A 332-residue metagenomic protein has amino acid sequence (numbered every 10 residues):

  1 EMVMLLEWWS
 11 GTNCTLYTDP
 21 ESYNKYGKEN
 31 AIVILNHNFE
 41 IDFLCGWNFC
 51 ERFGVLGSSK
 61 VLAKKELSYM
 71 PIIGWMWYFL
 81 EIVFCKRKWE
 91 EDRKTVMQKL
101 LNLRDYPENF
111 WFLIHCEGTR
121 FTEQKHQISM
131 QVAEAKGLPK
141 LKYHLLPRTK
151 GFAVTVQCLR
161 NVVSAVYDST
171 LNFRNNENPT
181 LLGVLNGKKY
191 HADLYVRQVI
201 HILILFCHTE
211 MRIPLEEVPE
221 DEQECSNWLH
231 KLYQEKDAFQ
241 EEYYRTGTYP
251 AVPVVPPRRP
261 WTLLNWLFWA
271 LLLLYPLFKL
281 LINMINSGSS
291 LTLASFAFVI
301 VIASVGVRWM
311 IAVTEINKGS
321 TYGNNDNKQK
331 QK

Functional and structural regions predicted by a protein language model:
E1-N13, M76-F79, P276-L280, S304-T321: A transmembrane-helix-recognition feature enriched in membrane-embedded lipid enzymes and envelope glyco-/phospholipid
L5-L181: Soluble catalytic domains of membrane acyltransferases
V83-W89, T122, T180, D221 (+2 more regions): Intrinsic-disorder/low-complexity, polar/charged segments
R104-T122, I128, D168, R174 (+4 more regions): Structured cytosolic regulatory/catalytic domains appended to multi-pass membrane proteins
Q223-L271: Juxtamembrane amphipathic/hinge helix adjacent to a transmembrane helix
V254-A312: Alpha-helical bilayer-embedded segments of polytopic membrane proteins, i.e., transmembrane/intramembrane helices
S320-K332: Non-transmembrane, juxtamembrane loop and terminal tail segments of multi-pass eukaryotic membrane proteins
